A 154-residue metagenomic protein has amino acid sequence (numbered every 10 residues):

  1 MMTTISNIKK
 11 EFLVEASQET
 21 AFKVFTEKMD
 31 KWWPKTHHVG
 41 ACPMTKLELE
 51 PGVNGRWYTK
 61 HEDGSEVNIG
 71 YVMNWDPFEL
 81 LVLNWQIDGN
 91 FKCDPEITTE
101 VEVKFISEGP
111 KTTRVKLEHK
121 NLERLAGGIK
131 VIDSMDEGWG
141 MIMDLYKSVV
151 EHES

Functional and structural regions predicted by a protein language model:
M1-M44: Hydrophobic ligand-binding cavity/cleft-lining segments
I5-E11, R56, V67, L80 (+2 more regions): Intrinsic-disorder/low-complexity, polar/charged segments enriched in Ser/Thr/Lys/Arg/Asp/Glu/Gln
E11-E15, Y58, K104: Generic structural detector for well-ordered beta-strands
E19, P51, W57-K60, T113: Charge-dense, helix-prone N-terminal extensions
A21-F25, W57, V72, L83 (+3 more regions): Hydrophobic pocket/interface hotspot
V39-G55: A solvent-exposed, acidic/Ser-Thr-rich amphipathic alpha-helical stretch
L47-E48, E62-P110, K120: Hydrophobic-ligand binding "helix-grip"
K120-S154: A conserved amphipathic terminal alpha-helix motif
